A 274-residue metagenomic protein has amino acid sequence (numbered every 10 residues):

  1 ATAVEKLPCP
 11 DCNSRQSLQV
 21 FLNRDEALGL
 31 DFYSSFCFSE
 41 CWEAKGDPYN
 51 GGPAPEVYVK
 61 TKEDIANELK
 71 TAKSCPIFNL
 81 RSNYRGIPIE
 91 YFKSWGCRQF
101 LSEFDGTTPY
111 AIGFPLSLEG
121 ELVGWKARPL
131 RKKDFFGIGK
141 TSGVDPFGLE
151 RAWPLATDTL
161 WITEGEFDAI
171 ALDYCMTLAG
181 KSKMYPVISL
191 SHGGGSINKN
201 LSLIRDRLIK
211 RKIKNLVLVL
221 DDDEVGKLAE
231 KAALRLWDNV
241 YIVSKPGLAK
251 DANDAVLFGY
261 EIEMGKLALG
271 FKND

Functional and structural regions predicted by a protein language model:
A1-A111, E119-S142, D223-K227, K231 (+1 more regions): Non-catalytic accessory segments of DNA primases and related replication-initiation nucleases
F104-R211: Phosphate-handling DNA/RNA-contact segment within nucleic-acid enzymes
Y110-A111, L201-R207, K250-K266: Short, surface-exposed amphipathic charged segments that create phosphate/polyanion-binding patches used for binding
I162, R211-V225: Acidic beta-strand-to-loop metal/phosphate-binding motif
F167, G193-N198, L220-E230, G247: Acidic, metal-coordinating catalytic cores used for nucleic-acid/nucleotide bond scission and strand-transfer chemistry
P186, N215, N239: Residues at the starts of beta-strands that form the adenosine-phosphate
L190-G193, V240-D251: A generic structural motif
S244-G247, M264-D274: A charged alpha-helical hairpin associated with nucleic-acid processing machineries
